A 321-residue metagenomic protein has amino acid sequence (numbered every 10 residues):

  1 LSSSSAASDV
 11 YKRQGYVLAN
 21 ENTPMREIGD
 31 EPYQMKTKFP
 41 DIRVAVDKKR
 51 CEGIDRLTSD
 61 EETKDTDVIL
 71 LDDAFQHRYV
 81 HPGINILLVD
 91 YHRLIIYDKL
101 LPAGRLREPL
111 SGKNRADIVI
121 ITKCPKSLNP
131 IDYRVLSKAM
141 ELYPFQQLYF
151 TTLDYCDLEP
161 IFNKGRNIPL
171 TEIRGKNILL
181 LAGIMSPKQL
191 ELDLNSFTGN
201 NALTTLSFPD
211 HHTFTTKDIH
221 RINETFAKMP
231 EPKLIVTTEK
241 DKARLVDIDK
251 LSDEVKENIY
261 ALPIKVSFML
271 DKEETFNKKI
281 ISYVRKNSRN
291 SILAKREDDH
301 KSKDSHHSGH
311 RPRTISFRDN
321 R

Functional and structural regions predicted by a protein language model:
L1-A7, Y11: Single conserved hydrophobic/aromatic residue that forms the stacking wall/gate of nucleotide- or nucleobase-binding
K12-F150: Phosphate/Mg2+-binding loops and adjacent switch elements in nucleotide/diphosphate-handling enzyme cores
D67-I69, L87-V89, L148, N200-S207 (+1 more regions): Short hydrophobic/aromatic-enriched beta-strand-loop microsegments
L94-P232, A294-R321: C-terminal accessory "lid"/substrate-recognition subdomains
Q189, F214-T215, A243-I248, F268-K272: Short active-site-adjacent structural elements
F208-T213, V255-R285: Short, flexible loop segments at boundaries between secondary-structure elements
I222-F226, K240-L245: Cofactor-cradling patches in redox/metallo enzymes
K233-K240: Acidic beta-strand-to-loop metal/phosphate-binding motif
